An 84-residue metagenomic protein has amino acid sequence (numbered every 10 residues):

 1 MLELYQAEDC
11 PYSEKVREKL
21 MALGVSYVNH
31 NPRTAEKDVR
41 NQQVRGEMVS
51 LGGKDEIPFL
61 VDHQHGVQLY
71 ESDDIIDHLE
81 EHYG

Functional and structural regions predicted by a protein language model:
M1-D9, E14-G84: GST-like domain detector, emphasizing the conserved glutathione-binding G-site in the N-terminal thioredoxin-like
